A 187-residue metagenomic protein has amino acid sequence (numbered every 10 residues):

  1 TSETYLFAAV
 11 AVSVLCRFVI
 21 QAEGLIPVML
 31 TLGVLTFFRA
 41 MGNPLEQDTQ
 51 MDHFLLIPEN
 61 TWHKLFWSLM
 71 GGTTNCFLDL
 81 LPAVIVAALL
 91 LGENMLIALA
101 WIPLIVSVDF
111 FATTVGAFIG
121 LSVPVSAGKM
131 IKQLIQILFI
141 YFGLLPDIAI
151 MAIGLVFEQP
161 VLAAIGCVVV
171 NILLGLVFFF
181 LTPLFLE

Functional and structural regions predicted by a protein language model:
T1-M51, T61-E187: Hydrophobic alpha-helical transmembrane segments of membrane proteins
